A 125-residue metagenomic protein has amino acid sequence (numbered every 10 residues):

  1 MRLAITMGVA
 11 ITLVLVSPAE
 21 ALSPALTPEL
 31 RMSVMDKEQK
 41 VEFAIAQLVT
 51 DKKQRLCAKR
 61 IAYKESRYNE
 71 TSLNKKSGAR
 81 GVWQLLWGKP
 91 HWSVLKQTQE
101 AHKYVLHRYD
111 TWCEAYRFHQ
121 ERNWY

Functional and structural regions predicted by a protein language model:
M1-D36: N-terminal prepro-regions of secreted/extracellular proteins
K37-Y125: Peptidoglycan cell-wall recognition and remodeling modules
